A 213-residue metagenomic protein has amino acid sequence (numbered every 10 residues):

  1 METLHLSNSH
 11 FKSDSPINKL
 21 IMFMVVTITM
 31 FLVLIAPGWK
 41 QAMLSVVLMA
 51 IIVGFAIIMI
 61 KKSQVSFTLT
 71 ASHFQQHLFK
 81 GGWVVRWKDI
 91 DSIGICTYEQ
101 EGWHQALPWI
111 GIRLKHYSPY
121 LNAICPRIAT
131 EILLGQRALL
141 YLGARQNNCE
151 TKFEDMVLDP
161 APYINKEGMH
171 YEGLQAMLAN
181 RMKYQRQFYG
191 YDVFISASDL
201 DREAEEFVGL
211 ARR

Functional and structural regions predicted by a protein language model:
M1-A36, R113-K115: N-terminal membrane-targeting/pre-transmembrane regions
T3, W103, A123-I124: A composition-biased, non-transmembrane "mature-region" signal
I17-I21, Q41-A42, G54, I60-S63: N-terminal leader/presequence regions that precede the main folded/catalytic core
G38-M49: Hydrophobic alpha-helical transmembrane segments
F55-G94: Conserved beta-hairpin
G82-Y117: Acidic, Ser/Thr-rich low-complexity segments on the non-lumenal side of membrane proteins
W109-S198: A membrane-cytosol interface segment of integral membrane proteins
D192-R213: C-terminal non-catalytic accessory extensions
